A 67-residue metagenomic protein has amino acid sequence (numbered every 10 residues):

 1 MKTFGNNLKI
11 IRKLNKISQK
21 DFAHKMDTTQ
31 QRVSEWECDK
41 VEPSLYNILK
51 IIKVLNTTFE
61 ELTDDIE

Functional and structural regions predicted by a protein language model:
M1-L14: A short, Lys/Arg-rich alpha-helix, primarily the initiator
N6, K16-I17, P43-Y46: Residue-level signal for the short linker/turn that defines the boundary of a DNA-recognition helix
K9, K20, L49: Residues within the helices of the helix-turn-helix
K13, H24, K53: Alpha-helical residues within the helix-turn-helix
K16-E35: Short alpha-helical DNA-recognition segment
D21, E61-E67: Short, charged recognition helix plus adjacent turn of helix-turn-helix-like nucleic-acid-binding domains
D27, Y46-E61: DNA major-groove recognition helix of helix-turn-helix/homeodomain DNA-binding modules
C38: Short, conserved catalytic or interaction motifs in soluble domains
